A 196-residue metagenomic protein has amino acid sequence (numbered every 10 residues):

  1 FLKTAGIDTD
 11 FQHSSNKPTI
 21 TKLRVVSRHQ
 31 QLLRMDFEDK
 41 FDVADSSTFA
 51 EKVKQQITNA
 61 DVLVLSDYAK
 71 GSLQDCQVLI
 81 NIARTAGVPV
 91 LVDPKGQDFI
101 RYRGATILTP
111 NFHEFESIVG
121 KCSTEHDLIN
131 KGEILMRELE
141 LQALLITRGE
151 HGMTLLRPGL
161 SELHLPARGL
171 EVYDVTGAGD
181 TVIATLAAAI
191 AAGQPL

Functional and structural regions predicted by a protein language model:
F1-V62: Conserved N-terminal subdomain of the carbohydrate kinase-like
D8, P89, P195: Residue-level detector of anion-binding/catalytic polar loops
I20-K22, A44, Y102, S117-G120 (+1 more regions): Short, charged, surface-exposed secondary-structure boundary motifs
F37-D39, L65-Y68, A188: Short glycine-centered, acidic/aromatic-flanked micro-motifs in structured strand/loop junctions that mark active-site
A60-S72: Short acidic, glycine-rich surface-loop motifs adjacent to enzyme active sites
K70-L163: Conserved phosphate/ATP/ADP-binding segment of small-molecule kinases
Q142, R168-L196: Conserved post-catalytic alpha-helical subdomain immediately downstream of the catalytic base and nucleotide-binding
